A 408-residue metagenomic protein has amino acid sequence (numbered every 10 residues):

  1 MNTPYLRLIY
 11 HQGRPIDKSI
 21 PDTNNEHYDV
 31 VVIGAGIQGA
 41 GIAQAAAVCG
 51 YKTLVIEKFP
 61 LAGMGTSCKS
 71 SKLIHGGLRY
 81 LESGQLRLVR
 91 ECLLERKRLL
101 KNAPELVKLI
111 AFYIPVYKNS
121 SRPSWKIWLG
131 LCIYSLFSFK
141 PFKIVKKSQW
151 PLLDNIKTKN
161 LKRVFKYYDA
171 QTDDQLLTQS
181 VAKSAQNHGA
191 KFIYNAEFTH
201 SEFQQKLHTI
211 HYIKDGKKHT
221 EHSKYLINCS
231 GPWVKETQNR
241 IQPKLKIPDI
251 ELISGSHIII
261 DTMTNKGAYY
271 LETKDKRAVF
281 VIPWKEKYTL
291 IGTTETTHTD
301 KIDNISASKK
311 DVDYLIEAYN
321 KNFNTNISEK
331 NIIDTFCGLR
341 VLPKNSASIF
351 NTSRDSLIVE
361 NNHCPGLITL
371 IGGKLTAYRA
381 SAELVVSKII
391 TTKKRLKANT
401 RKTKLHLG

Functional and structural regions predicted by a protein language model:
M1-V30, A45-C49: Extreme N-terminal leader/targeting segments of oxidoreductases
E26-Y28, G216-Y225: Core beta-strand elements of the Rossmann-like FAD/NAD(P) dinucleotide-binding domain in flavoenzyme oxidoreductases
V30-V55: N-terminal Rossmann-like FAD-binding beta1-loop-alpha1 element of flavoenzymes
V48-C68: Glycine-rich FAD pyrophosphate-binding loop
S71-D154, A278: Dinucleotide-binding Rossmann-like beta1-alpha1 core, especially the glycine-rich loop that anchors the ADP
V116-H188, I193, S201-K206, V341-F350 (+1 more regions): Flavin (FAD/FMN) cofactor-binding and adjacent substrate-gating region of FAD-dependent oxidoreductase domains
D174-L176, S184, Q242-I259, M263-N265 (+2 more regions): C-terminal catalytic lobe of FAD-dependent flavoproteins
N228-P243: Flavin (primarily FAD) binding-site architecture
